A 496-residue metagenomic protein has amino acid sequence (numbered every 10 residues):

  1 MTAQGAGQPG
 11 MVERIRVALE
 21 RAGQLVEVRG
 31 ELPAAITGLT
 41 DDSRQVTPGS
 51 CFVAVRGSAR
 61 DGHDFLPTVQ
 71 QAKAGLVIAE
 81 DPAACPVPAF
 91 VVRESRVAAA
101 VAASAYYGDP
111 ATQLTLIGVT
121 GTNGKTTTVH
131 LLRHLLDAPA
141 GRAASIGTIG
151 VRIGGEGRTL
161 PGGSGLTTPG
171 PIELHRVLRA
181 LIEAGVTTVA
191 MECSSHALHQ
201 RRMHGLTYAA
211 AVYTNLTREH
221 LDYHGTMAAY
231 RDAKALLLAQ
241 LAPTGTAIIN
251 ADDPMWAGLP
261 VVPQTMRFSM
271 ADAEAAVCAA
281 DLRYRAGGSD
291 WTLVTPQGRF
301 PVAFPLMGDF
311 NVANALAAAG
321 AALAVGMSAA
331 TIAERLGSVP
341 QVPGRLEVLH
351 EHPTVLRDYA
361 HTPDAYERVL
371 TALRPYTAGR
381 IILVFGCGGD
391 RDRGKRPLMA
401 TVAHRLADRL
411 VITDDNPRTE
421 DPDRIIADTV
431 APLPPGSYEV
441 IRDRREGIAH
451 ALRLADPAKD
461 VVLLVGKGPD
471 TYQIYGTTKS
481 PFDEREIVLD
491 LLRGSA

Functional and structural regions predicted by a protein language model:
M1-E27, Q45-C51, D61, D137 (+3 more regions): ATP-dependent carboxylate-amine ligase
M1-V101, A105, L236, P254 (+5 more regions): N-terminal leader/targeting and accessory segments in enzymes
A18, G49, Q70, A79 (+6 more regions): Acidic, Mg2+-coordinating active-site environments of NTP-dependent enzymes
L66, R133, L178, K234 (+3 more regions): Generic hydrophobic/aromatic pocket-lining and core-packing "Φ" positions
G75, A209, D408: Receiver (REC) domain switch/active-site residues of two-component response regulators
D81-A83, T148-I149, S194-H196, L216 (+4 more regions): Short, ordered loop/turn segments at secondary-structure junctions
A84-C85, V151-I153, A197-H199, P254-G258 (+4 more regions): Short, active-site-adjacent cap segments at secondary-structure transitions
A98-A251, M255-P263, L323, Y376-T377: Phosphate-binding loop of NTP-binding sites
